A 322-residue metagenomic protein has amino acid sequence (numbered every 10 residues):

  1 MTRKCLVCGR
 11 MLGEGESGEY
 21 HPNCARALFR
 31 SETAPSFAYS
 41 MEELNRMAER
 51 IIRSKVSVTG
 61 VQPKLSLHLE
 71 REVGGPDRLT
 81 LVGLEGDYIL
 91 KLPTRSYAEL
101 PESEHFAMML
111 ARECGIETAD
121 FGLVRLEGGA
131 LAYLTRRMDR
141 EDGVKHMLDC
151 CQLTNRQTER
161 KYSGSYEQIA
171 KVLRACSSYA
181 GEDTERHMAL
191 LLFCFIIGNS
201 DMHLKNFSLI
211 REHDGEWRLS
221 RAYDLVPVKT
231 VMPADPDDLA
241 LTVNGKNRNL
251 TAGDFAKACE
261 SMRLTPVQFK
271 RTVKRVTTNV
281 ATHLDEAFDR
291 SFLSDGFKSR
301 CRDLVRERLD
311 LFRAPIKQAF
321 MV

Functional and structural regions predicted by a protein language model:
M1-I52, S261, L284-V322: Regulatory N- and C-terminal appendages and interdomain linkers associated with kinase/kinase-like NTP transferase
L44-K161, L219: Conserved ATP-binding subdomain of kinase catalytic cores across diverse folds
L67, A111, C150, D201 (+3 more regions): A residue-level signal for conserved active-site and pocket-lining positions in enzyme catalytic cores
R95-E113, S165-T230: Conserved kinase catalytic-core segment
E127-G128, A132-I196, L241, G245 (+3 more regions): ATP-dependent phospho-/nucleotidyl transfer catalytic cores
K145, C151, P227-A234, R263 (+4 more regions): C-terminal regulatory or interaction extensions
F207-E212, E216-N244, L304-V322: Surface-exposed, interaction-prone regions with an acidic/low-complexity signature
V226, T230-T278: C-terminal hydrophobic structural anchor segments that stabilize assembly/packing rather than catalytic chemistry
